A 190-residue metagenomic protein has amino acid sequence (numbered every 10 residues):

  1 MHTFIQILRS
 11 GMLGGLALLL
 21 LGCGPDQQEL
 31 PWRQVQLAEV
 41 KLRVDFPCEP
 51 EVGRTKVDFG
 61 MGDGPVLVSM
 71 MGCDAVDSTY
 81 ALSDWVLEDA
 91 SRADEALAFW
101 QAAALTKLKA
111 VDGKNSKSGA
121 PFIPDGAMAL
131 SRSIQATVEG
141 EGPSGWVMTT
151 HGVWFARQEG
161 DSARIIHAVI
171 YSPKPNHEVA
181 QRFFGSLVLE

Functional and structural regions predicted by a protein language model:
H2-M12: Bacterial N-terminal signal peptides that target proteins for export
L20-G22: C-terminal motif of bacterial Sec signal peptides marking the signal peptidase cleavage site
G24-D26: Bacterial signal peptide processing site
L30-G53: Post-signal peptide N-terminal segment of mature Sec-exported envelope proteins
L37-K41, A75-T79, P143-G145: Glycine-centered tight beta-turn/hairpin loop motif at sheet-sheet or coil-to-beta transitions
A38, P50-V52, A96-K114, G160-E190: Surface-exposed amphipathic alpha-helical segments
D45, E49-M70, A104-E159: Signature of long, low-cysteine stretches enriched in small and polar/charged residues
V68-F99, I165-Y171: A short acidic-to-branched-hydrophobic micro-motif
